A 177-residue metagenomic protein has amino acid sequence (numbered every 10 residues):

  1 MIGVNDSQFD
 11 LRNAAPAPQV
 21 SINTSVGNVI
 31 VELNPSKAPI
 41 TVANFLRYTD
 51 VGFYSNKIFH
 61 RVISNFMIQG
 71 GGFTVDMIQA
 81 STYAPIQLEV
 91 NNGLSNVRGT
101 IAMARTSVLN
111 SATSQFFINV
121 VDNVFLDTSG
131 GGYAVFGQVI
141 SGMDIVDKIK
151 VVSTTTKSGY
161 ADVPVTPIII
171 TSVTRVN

Functional and structural regions predicted by a protein language model:
M1-N177: Cross-family detector of peptidyl-prolyl cis-trans isomerase
